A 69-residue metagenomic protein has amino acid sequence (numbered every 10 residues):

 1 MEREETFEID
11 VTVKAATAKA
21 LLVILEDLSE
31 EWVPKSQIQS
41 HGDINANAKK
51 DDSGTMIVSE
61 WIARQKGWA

Functional and structural regions predicted by a protein language model:
M1-A69: Catalytic phosphate/metal-binding cores of nucleic-acid and nucleotide-processing enzymes, i.e., regions that mediate
